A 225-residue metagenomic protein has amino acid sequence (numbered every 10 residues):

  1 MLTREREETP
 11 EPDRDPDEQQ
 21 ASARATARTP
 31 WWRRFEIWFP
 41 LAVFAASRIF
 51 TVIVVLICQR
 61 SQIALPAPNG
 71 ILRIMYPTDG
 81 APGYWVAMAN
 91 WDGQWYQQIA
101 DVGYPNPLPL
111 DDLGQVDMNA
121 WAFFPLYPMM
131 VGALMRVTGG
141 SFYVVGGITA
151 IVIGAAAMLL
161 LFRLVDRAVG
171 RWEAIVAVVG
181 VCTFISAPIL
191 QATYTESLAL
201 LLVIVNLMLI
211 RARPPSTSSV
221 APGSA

Functional and structural regions predicted by a protein language model:
M1-T78: Start-transfer (signal-anchor) and selected internal transmembrane alpha helices of multi-pass inner/ER membrane
F35-A46, V145-G146, E173-G180, A199 (+1 more regions): Alpha-helical transmembrane segments of integral membrane proteins
V43, N119, G146-G154, T195 (+2 more regions): Alpha-helical transmembrane segments of multi-pass integral membrane proteins
A87-P109, L113-G139: Short hydrophobic/aromatic helix or loop-helix immediately within or flanking a transmembrane segment in polytopic
G132-R136, V145-A168: Transmembrane-helix motifs of polytopic, lipid-linked glycan transferases
S141-V145, L161-T183: Transmembrane-helix signature of polytopic, membrane-embedded enzymes that assemble or transfer cell-envelope glycans
L160-R163, G180-T183, L198-V220: Specific aromatic-rich, kink-prone transmembrane helix
A192-L198: Short acidic/glycine- and proline-prone juxtamembrane loop motifs at membrane-interface regions of multi-pass membrane
